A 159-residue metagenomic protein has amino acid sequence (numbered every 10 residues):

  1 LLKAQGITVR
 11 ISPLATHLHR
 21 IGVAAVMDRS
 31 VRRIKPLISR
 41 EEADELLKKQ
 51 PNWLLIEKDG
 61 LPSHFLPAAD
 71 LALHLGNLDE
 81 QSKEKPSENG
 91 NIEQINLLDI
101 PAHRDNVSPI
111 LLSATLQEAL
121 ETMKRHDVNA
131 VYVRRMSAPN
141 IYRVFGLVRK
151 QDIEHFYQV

Functional and structural regions predicted by a protein language model:
L1-I7, G60, P139-I141: A glycine-rich phosphate-binding loop feature that marks nucleotide/adenosyl-phosphate handling sites
L1-K35, L78-K85, N89, V159: Membrane-interfacial segments at transmembrane helix termini in multi-pass membrane proteins
H19-V31, E41, D70-L73, S82-S108: Bateman (tandem CBS) regulatory domains
I21, I38, L66, A114 (+1 more regions): Short beta-to-alpha loop/turn elements within the nucleotide-binding domains of ABC transporters
R33-P51, E57-K58, L75, S108-M136 (+2 more regions): The conserved cystathionine-beta-synthase
S63-L71, F145-I153: Short hydrophobic beta-strand motif reused across regulatory alpha/beta modules
F65-A68, N91-D99, L116-E118, V128: Nucleotide-binding motor/catalytic cores of P-loop/tubulin-like NTPases across gene-expression machines
